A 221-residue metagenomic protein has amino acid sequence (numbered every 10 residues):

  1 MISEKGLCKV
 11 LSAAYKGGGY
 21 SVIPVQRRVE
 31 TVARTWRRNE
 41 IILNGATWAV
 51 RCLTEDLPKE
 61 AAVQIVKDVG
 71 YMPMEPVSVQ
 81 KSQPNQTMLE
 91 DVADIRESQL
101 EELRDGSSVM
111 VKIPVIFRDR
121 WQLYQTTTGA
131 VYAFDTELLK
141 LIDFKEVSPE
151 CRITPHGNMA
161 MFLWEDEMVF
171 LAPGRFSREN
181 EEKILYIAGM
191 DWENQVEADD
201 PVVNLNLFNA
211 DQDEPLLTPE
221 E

Functional and structural regions predicted by a protein language model:
M1-C52: Intrinsically disordered, low-complexity linker/loop segments enriched in Gly/Pro and charged/polar residues
L7-L11, A62, I184: Generic structural signal of hydrophobic/aromatic residues within well-ordered alpha-helices of folded domains
G45-W48, V63-E221: C-terminal functional regions that serve as terminal interaction/effector modules
T54-E55, D135: Generic structural signal for alpha-helix starts
E55-L57, A62-Q64: Anionic-ligand-binding alpha/beta catalytic cores of soluble enzymes and soluble regulatory domains that recognize
